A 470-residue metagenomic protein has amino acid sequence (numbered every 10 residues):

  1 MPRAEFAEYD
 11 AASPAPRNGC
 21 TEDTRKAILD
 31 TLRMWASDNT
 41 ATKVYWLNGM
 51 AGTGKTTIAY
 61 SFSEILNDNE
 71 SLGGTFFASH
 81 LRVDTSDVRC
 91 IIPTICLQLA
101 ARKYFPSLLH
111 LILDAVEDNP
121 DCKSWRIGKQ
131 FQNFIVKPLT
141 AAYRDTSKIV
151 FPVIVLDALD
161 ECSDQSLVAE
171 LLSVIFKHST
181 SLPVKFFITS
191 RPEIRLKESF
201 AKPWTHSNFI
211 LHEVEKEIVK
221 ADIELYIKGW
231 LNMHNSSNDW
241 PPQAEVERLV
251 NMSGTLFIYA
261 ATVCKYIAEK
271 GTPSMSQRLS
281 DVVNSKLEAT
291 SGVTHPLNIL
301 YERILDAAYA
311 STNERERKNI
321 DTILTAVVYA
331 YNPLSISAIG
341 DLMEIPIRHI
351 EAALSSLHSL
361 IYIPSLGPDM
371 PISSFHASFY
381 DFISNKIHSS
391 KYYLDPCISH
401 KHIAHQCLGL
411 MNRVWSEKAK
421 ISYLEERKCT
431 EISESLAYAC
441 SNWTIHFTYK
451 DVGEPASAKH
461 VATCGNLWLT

Functional and structural regions predicted by a protein language model:
M1-A404, G409, A419-T430, S457-L469: Conserved NB-ARC/NACHT P-loop NTPase core of NLR-like innate immune receptors
K103, W415, D451-E454: Long, hydrophobic, amphipathic alpha-helical segments used as structural scaffolds
D321, Y380, A437-T444: Alpha-helical repeat solenoid scaffolds
M411, W415, E431-Y438: Amphipathic helix-loop-helix modules that constitute alpha-helical solenoid scaffolds
C440, T444-T470: Short, well-ordered secondary-structure microsegments that present a prominent hydrophobic/aromatic side chain
